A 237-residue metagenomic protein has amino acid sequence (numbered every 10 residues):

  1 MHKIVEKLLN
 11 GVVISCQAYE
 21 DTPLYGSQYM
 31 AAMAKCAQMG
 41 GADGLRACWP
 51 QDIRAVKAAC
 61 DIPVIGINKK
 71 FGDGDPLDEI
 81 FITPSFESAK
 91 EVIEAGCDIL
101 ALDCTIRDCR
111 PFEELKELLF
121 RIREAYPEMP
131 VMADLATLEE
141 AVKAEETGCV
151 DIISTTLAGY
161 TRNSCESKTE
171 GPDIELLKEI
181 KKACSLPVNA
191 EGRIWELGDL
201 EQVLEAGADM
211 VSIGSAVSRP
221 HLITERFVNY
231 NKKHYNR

Functional and structural regions predicted by a protein language model:
M1-K90, E139-I152, W195, K232: Conserved N-terminal beta1-alpha1 strand-loop-helix module at the mouth
I4-V5, N10-L24, E170-R237: C-terminal alpha-helical cap/extension of soluble enzyme domains
V13, R46, L100-L102, M132 (+3 more regions): Conserved beta-strand positions in the central sheet of alpha/beta enzyme cores
Q17, N68-G72, E91, A95-C109 (+2 more regions): Glycine-rich phosphate-binding active-site loops on the catalytic face of alpha/beta enzymes
L24-S27, R46-G66, E79-P84, C104-I122 (+4 more regions): Active-site-adjacent beta->alpha loops and helix N-cap segments on the catalytic face of soluble alpha/beta enzymes
G41, C60-V64, E94-I99, A125-E128 (+4 more regions): Glycine-enriched alpha-helix->loop->beta-strand junction motifs that scaffold or abut catalytic
I65-N68, A133, N189-G192: Short beta-strand elements of ligand-binding domains
I122, P127-D134: A contiguous pocket-lining binding segment that forms or flanks enzyme active sites
